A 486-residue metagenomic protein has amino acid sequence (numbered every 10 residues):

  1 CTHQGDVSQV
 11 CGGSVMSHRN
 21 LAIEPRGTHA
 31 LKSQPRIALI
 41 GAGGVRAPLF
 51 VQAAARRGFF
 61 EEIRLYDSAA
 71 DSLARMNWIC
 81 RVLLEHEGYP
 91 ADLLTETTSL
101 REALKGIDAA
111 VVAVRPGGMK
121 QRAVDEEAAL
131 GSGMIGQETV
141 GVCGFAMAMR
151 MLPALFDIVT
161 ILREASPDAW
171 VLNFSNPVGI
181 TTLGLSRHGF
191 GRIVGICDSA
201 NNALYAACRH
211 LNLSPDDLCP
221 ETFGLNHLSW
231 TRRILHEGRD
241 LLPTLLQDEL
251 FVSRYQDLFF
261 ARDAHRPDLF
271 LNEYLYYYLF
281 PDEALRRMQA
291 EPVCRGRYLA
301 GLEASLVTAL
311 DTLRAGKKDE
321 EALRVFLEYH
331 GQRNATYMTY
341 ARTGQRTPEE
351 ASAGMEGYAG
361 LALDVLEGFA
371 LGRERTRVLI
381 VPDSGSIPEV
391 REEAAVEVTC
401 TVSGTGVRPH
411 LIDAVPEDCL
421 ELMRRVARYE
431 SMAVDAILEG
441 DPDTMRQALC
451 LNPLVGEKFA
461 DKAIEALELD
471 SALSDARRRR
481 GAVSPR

Functional and structural regions predicted by a protein language model:
P35-Y66: N-terminal Rossmann-like dinucleotide-binding module
F59-L83: NAD(P)-binding Rossmann-fold cofactor-contacting core
L93-G106: Short acidic low-complexity segments
K105, V111-V112, N173: Redox-cofactor binding/interface segments in oxidoreductases and associated redox assembly factors
K120-R187: Rossmann-fold NAD(P)-binding glycine/threonine-rich loop
I158-L241: Internal, well-ordered domain-core segments that constitute the primary functional module of diverse proteins
N212-R486: Long, compositionally biased stretches enriched for glycine and/or charged residues
